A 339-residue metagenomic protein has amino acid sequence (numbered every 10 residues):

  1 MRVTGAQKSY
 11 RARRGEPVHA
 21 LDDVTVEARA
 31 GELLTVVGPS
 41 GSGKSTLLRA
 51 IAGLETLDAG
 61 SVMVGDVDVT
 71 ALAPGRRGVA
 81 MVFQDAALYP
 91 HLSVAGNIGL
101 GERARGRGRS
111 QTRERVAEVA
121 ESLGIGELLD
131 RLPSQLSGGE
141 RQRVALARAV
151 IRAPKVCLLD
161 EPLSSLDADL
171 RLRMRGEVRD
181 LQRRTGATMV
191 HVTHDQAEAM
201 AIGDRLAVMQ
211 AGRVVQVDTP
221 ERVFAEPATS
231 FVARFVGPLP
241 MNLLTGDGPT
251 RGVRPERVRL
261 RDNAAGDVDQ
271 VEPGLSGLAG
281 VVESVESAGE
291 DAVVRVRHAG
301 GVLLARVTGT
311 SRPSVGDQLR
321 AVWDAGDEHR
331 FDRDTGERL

Functional and structural regions predicted by a protein language model:
R2, E27, M63, R320-V322: ABC ATPase nucleotide-binding domain
V37-P39: The feature captures the beta-strand-to-loop junction immediately N-terminal to the Walker
S45-L48, V144: ABC ATPase nucleotide-binding domain helices that frame the ATP-binding cleft
A52: Helix-to-loop junction immediately C-terminal to a conserved catalytic motif
A59-D68: Conserved ABC transporter NBD signature motif
R76-A80, Q84, L88-A228: ABC ATPase nucleotide-binding domains
P240-E286, V302, G309-L339: Glycine/charge-rich catalytic "coupling/switch" loops of P-loop NTPases
